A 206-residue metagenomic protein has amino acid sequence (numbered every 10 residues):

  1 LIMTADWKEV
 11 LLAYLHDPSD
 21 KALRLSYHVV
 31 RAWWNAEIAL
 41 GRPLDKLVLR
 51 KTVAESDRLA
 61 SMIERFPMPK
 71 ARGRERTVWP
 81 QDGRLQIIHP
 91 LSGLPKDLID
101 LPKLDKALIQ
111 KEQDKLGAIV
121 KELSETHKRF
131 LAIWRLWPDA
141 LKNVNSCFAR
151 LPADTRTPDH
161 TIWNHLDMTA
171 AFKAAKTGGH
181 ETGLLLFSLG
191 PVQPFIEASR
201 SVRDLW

Functional and structural regions predicted by a protein language model:
L1-W206: Regulatory and interdomain segments flanking nucleotide-handling catalytic cores in signaling/defense enzymes
